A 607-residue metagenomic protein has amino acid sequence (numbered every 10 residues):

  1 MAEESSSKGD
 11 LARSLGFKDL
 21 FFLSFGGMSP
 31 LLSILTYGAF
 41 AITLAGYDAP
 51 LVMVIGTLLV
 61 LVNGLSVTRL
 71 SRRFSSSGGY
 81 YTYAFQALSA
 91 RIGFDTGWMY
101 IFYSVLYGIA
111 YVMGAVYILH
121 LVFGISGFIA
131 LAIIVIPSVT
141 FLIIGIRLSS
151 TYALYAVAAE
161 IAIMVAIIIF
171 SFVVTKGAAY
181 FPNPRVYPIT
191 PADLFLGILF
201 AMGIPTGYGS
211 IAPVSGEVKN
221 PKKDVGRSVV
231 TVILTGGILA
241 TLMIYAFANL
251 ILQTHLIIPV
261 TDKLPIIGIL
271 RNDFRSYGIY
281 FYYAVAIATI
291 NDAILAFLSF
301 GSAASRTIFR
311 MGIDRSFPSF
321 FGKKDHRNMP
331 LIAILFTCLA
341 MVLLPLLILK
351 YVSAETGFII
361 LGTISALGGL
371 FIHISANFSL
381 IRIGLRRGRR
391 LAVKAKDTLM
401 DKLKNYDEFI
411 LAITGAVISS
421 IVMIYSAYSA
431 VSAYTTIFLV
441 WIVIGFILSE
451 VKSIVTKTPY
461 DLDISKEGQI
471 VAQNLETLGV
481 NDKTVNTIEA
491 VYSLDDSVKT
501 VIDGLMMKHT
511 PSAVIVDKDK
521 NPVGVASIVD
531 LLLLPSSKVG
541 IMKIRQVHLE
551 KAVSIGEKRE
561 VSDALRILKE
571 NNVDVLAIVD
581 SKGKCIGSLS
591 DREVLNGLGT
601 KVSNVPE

Functional and structural regions predicted by a protein language model:
M1-D48, V54, V60-L61, L65 (+2 more regions): Membrane-interface "cap" regions at the ends of multi-pass membrane proteins
S7, L11, P50, G124 (+1 more regions): Helix-loop-helix junctions that connect adjacent transmembrane segments in multi-pass membrane transporters
S33-F123, A130, T235, T241 (+2 more regions): Extracellular loop-to-transmembrane helix junctions
T82, S89, L121, S228-F297 (+1 more regions): TM-loop-TM module centered on a large, flexible mid-protein loop between adjacent transmembrane helices in multi-pass
V116, G127-G177, P188-P191, T206 (+4 more regions): Membrane-interface loop-to-helix entry segments
S138, P188, F321-R327, L370-V431: C-terminal membrane-solvent junction of multi-pass transporters and transport-like membrane proteins
I359-I360, I364, G368-I372, L403-I470 (+1 more regions): A generic transmembrane alpha-helix motif of multi-pass inner-membrane proteins
D463-I488, I502-M506, P522-V575, S581 (+1 more regions): Tandem CBS (Bateman) regulatory domains
